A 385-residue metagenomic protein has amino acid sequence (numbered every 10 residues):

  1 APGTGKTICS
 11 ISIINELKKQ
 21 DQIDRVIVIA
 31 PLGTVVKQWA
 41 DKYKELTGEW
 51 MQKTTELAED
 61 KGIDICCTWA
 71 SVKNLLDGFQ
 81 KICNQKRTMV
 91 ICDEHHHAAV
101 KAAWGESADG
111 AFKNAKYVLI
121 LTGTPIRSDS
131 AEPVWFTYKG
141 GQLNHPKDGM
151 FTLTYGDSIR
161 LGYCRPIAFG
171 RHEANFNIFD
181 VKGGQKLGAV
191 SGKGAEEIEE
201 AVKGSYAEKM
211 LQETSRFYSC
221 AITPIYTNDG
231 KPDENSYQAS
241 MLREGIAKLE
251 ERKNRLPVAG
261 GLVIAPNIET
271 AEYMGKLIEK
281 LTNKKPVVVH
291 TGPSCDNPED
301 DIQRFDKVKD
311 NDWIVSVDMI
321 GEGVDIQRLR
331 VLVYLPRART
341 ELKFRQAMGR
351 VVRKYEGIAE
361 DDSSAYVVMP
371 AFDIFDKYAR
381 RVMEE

Functional and structural regions predicted by a protein language model:
A1, G5-S12, R345: Phosphate-binding Walker
T7-S12, Q22-E45, A265-A271: Conserved Walker A/P-loop ATP-binding site and its immediately adjacent core in helicase/helicase-like ATPase domains
L32-T34, K53-E59, T68-N74, H97-V100 (+3 more regions): Conserved helicase motor
T34-L57, L281-N283: Conserved helix-turn-beta segment of the N-terminal RecA-like "Helicase ATP-binding" lobe in SF1/SF2 helicases
W39, L75-D77, E94-A108, S130-A131 (+1 more regions): Conserved ATPase-coupling elements of RecA-like P-loop NTPase cores
K81-I120, T124-I126: SF2 helicase catalytic motif II
S130-V258: Interdomain helical connector at the RecA1-RecA2 junction of SF1/SF2 helicase-like NTPases
K285-E385: Conserved RecA-like P-loop NTPase helicase motor core
